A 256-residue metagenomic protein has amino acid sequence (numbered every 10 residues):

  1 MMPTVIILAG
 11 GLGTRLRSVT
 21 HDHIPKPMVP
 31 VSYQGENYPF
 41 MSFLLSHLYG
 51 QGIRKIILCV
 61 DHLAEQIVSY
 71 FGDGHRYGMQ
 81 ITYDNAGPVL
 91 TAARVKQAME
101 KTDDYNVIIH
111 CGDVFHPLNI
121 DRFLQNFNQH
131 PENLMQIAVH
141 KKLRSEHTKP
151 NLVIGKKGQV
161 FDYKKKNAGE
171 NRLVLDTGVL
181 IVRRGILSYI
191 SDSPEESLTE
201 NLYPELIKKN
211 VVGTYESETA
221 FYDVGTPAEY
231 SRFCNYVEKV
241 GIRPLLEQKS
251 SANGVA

Functional and structural regions predicted by a protein language model:
M1-E65: N-terminal glycine-rich phosphate-binding loop and ensuing alpha1 helix
T4, R54-I56, Q80, L134-M135 (+1 more regions): Residues at the starts of beta-strands that form the adenosine-phosphate
L16, I67-F71, I190, F233: Hydrophobic packing residues within well-ordered alpha-helices of enzyme cores
F40-F43, R94-Q97, L202: Well-ordered alpha-helical segments embedded in enzymatic catalytic cores
H62-L63, G87-L90, L118, T219 (+1 more regions): Short beta->alpha linker loops
V68-S69, G74-K156: Conserved beta-loop-beta/alpha segment of the NTase-like Rossmann-fold superfamily that binds/positions NTPs
I108, F115, D121-Q129, L143-R144 (+1 more regions): Catalytic-core segments of class I nucleotidyltransferases/pyrophosphorylases that form NMP-activated intermediates
